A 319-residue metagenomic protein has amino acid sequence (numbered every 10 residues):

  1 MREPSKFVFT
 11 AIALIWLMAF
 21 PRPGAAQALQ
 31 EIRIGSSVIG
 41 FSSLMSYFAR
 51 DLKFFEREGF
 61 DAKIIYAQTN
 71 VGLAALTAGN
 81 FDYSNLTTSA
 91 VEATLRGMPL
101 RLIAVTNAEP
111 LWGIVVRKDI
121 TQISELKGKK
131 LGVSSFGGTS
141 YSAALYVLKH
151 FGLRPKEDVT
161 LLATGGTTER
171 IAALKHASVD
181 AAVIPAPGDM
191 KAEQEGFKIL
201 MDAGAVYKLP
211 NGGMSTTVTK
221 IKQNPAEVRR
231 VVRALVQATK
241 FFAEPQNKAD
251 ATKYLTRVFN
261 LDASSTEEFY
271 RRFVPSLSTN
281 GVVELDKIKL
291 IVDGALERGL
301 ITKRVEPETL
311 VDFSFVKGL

Functional and structural regions predicted by a protein language model:
M1-T10: Bacterial N-terminal signal peptides that target proteins for export
F9-F20: Bacterial N-terminal signal peptides
F20-A26: Sec/Tat signal peptide C-region and signal peptidase I cleavage site
Q27-G166, R170-H176, D180-A186, I199-K208: Short, glycine-/small- and polar/acidic-enriched structural segments that line small-molecule recognition paths
S43, L52, L73, T77 (+9 more regions): Extracytoplasmic/secreted envelope proteins and their assembly/folding machinery, especially bacterial periplasmic
S89, T168-V258: Pocket-lining segment of extracytoplasmic ligand-binding domains
K222-T302: Secondary-structure end/capping motifs
V292-L319: Conserved C-terminal helix/tail region of periplasmic/extracytoplasmic solute-binding proteins
